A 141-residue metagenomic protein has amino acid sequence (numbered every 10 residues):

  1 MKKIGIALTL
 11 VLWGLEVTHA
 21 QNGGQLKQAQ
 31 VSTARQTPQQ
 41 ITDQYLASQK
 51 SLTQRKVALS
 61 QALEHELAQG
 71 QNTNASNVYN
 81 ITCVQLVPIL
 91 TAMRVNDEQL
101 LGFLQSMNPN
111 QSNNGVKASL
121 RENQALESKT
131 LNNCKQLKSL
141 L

Functional and structural regions predicted by a protein language model:
I4-W13: Sec-dependent N-terminal signal peptides
T9-L10, A62-L63, Q124: Enrichment for repetitive, rod-forming helical segments
G14, T130-N132: A generic structural signal for ordered secondary structure
L15-A20: Sec/Tat signal peptide C-region and signal peptidase I cleavage site
Q21-V78, K135-L141: Immediate post-signal-peptide N-terminus of mature secreted/exported proteins
S76-T130: Long, amphipathic, charge-rich alpha-helical segments that form helical bundles/coiled-coils
